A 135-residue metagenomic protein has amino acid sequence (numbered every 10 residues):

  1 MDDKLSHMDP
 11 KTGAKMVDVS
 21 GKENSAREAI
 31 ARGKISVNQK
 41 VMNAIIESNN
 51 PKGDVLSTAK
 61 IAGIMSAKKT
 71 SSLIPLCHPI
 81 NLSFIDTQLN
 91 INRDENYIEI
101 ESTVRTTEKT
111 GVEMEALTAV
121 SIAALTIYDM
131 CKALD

Functional and structural regions predicted by a protein language model:
M1-L56, I61-H78, F84-D135: C-terminal binding/interaction regions
